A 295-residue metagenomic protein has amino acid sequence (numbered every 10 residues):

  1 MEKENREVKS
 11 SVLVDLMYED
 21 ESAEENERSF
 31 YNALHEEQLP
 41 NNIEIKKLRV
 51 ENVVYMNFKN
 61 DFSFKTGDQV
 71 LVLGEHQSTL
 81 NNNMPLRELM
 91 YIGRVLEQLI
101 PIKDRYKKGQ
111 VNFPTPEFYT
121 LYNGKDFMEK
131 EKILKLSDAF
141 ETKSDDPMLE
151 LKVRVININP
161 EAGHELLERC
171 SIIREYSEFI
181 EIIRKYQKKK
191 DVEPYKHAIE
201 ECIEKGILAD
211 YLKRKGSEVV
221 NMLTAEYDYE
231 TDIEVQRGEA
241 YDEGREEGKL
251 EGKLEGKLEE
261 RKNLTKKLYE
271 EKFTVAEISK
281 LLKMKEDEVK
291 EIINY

Functional and structural regions predicted by a protein language model:
M1-H164: Accessory alpha/beta interaction modules
E2-K3, K65-S78, D104, I156 (+1 more regions): Short, charged alpha-helical interaction segments and adjacent helix-coil junctions
D15-S22, H164-E168, Y186-K190, I199-E200 (+1 more regions): A general boundary/transition motif marking the beginning of the first structured unit of a protein
Y31, Y176-F179: Short, Φ-rich (hydrophobic/aromatic) sequence segments
L134, L167-E175: Short, surface-exposed amphipathic charged segments that create phosphate/polyanion-binding patches used for binding
